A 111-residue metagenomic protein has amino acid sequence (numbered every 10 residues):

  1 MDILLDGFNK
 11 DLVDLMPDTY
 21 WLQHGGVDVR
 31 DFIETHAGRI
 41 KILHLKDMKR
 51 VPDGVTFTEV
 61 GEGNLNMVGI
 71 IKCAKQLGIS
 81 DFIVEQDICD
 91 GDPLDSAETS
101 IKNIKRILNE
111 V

Functional and structural regions predicted by a protein language model:
M1-P17, W21-V111: Histidine-acidic metal/acid-base catalytic patches
